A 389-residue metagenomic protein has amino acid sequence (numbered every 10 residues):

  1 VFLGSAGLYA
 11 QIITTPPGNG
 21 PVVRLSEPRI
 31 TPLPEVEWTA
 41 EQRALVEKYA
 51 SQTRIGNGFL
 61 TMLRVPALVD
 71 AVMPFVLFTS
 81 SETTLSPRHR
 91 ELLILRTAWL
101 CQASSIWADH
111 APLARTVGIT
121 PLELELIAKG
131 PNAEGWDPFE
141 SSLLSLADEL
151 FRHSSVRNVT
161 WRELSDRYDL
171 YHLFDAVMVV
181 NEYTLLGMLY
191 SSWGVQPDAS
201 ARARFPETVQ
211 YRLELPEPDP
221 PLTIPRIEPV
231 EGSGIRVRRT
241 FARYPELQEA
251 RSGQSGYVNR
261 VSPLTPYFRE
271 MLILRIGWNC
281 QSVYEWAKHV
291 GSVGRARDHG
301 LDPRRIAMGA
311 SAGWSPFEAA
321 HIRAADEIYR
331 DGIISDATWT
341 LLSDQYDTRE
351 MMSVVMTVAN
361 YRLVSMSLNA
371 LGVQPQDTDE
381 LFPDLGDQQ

Functional and structural regions predicted by a protein language model:
Q11-Q389: Hydrophobic alpha-helical segments
